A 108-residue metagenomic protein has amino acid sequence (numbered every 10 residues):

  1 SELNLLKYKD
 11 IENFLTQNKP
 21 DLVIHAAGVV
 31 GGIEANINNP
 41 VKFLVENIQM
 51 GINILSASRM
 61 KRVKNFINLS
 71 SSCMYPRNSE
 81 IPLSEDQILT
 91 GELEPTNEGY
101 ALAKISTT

Functional and structural regions predicted by a protein language model:
S1-K9: Rossmann-fold cofactor-recognition segment
E2-L3, V29-G31, C73-M74: Short, solvent-exposed loop/turn segments at secondary-structure junctions
K7, L22, Q49-N53, N65 (+2 more regions): Conserved cofactor-binding/catalytic machinery of classical short-chain dehydrogenase/reductase
Y8-N47, A57-M60: NAD(P)H-binding glycine-rich loop region in Rossmannoid oxidoreductase-like domains and their noncatalytic homologs
I52-N97: Conserved Rossmann-fold NAD(P)-dependent oxidoreductase catalytic core, especially the SDR/UDP-sugar
G99, A103-S106: Active-site helix of classical SDR
